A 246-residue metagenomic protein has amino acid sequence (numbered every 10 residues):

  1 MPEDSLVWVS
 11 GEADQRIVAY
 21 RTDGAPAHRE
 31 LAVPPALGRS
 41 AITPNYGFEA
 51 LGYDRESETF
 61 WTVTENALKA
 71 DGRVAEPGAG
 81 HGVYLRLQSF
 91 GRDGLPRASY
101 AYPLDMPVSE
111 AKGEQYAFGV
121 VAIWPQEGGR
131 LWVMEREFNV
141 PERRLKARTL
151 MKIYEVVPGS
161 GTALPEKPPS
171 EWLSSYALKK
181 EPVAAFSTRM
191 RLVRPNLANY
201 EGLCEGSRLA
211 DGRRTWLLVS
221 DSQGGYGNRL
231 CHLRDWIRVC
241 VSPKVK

Functional and structural regions predicted by a protein language model:
M1-K246: Sequence/structural signature of beta-propeller domains
